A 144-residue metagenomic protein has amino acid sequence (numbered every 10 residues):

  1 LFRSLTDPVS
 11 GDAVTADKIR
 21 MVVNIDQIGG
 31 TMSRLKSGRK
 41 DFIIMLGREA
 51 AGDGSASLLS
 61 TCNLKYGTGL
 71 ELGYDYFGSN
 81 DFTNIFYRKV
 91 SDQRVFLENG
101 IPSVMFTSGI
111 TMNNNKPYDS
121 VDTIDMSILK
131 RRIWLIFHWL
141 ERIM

Functional and structural regions predicted by a protein language model:
F2-S91, S103: Metal-dependent peptidase/peptidase-like ectodomains
R20-I25, T31, V95-L97, P102-T107 (+2 more regions): Structural recognition of the beta-strand scaffold that forms the well-ordered cores of secreted hydrolase catalytic
E49, D53, T83-V90, L97 (+2 more regions): Short, well-ordered coil↔helix boundary/capping segments
T107-M144: His/Asp/Glu-rich mid-to-C-terminal helical/loop segments that flank catalytic regions of hydrolases
